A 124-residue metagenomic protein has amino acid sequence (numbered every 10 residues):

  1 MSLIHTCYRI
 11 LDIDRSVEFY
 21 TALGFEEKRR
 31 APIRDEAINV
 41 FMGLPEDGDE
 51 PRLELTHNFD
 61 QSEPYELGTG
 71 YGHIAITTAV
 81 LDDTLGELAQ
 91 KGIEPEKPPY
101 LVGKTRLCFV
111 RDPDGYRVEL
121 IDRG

Functional and structural regions predicted by a protein language model:
M1-V17, Y71-I74, I121-G124: N-terminal beta-strand motif that seeds the catalytic metal site of vicinal oxygen chelate
Y8-E50: Core segments of cupin and vicinal oxygen chelate
D12-I13, A79-L81: Helix N-cap motif at beta-to-alpha junctions
F19, D82-E87: Short amphipathic alpha-helices within nucleic acid-binding modules
R30-P32, V40-F41, I76, L85-G124: Vicinal oxygen chelate
D47-P51, G115-V118: Short, charged/polar, Gly/Pro-enriched secondary-structure boundary elements
